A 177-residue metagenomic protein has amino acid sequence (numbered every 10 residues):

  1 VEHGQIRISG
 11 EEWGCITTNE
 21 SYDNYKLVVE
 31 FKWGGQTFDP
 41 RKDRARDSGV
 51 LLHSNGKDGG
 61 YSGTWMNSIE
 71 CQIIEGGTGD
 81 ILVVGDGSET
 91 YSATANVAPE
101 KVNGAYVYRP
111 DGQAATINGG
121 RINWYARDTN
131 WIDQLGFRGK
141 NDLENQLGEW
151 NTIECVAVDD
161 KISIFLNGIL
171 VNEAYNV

Functional and structural regions predicted by a protein language model:
V1-V177: Carbohydrate-interacting regions of secretory-pathway proteins
